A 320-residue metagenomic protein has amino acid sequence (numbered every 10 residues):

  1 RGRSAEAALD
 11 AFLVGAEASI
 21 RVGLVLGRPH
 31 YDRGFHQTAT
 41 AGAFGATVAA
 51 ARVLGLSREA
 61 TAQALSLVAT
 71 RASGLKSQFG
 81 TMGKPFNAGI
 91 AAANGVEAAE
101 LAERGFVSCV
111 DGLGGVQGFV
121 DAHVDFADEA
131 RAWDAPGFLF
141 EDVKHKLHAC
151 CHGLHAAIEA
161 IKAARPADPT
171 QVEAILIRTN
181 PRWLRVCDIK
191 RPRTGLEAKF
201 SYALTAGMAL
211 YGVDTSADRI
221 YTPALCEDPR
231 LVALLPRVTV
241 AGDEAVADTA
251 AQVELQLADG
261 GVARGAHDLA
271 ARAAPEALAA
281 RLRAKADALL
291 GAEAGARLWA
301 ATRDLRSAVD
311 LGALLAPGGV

Functional and structural regions predicted by a protein language model:
G2-E97, D111-V116: Glycine-rich, mobile lid/loop segments that gate access to catalytic sites or pores
K76, G80-A93, E100-V320: Terminal-appendage/accessory-domain detector
